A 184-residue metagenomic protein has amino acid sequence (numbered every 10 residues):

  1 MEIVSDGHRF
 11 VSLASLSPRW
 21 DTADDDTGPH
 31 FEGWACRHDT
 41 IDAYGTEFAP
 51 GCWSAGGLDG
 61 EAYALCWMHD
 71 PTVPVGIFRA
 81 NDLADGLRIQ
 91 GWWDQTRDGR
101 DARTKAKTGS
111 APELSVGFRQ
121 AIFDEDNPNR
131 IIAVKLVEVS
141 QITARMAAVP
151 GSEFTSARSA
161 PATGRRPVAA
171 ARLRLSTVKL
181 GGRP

Functional and structural regions predicted by a protein language model:
M1-G57, A160-L175, K179-P184: Polar/acidic, low-complexity leader/linker segments enriched in S/T/G and N/D
I3, P18-D21, G28-E32, R79-R172: Residue microenvironments linked to proteolytic maturation and disulfide-stabilized extracellular modules
R9-S15, G33, C66-H69, V73-F78 (+2 more regions): Glycine-centered structural positions embedded in regular secondary structure
T40, D70-V73, Q95-D98: Short, charged/polar surface micro-motifs in flexible loops or helix N-caps
D42-G45, P74-G76, E125-N127: Short, solvent-exposed polar/charged micro-motifs at secondary-structure junctions
A49, Y63-A64, F123-D124: Short secondary-structure boundary micro-motifs
S54, G60-P71, L114: Short conserved beta-strand and strand-loop elements enriched in small hydrophobics with frequent Asp/Gly
